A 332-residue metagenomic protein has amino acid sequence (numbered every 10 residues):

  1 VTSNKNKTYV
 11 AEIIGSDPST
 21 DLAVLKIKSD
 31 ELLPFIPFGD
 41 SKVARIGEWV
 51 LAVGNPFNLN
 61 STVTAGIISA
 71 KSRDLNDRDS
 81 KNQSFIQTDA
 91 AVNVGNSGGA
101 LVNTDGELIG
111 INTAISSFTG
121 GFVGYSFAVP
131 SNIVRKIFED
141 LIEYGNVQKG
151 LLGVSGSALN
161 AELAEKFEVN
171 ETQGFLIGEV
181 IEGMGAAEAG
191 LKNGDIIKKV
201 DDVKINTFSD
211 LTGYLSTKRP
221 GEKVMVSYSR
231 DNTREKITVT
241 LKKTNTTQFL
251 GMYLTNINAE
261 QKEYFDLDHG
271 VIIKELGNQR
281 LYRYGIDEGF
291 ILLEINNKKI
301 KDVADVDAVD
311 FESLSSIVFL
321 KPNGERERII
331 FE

Functional and structural regions predicted by a protein language model:
V1-A189, K199-K223, S229-Q248, T255-E260 (+1 more regions): Serine-dependent protease modules
K7, K298-K301, K321-N323: Intrinsically disordered, low-complexity Ser/Thr/Pro-rich linkers and terminal regions of PDZ-domain scaffold proteins
A186-T207, I273, R280-A304: Conserved PDZ fold ligand-binding element
Y214, D307-D310: Solvent-exposed segments in extracellular or luminal domains encompassing
K236, L241, N245-L276, L281-Y282 (+1 more regions): C-terminal structural cap/anchor segments
I237-T240, E327-E332: Edge beta-strands of extracellular beta-sandwich domains
R280-R283, G324-I329: Short, surface-exposed beta-strand/loop "edge" segments at domain boundaries and coil↔beta transitions
